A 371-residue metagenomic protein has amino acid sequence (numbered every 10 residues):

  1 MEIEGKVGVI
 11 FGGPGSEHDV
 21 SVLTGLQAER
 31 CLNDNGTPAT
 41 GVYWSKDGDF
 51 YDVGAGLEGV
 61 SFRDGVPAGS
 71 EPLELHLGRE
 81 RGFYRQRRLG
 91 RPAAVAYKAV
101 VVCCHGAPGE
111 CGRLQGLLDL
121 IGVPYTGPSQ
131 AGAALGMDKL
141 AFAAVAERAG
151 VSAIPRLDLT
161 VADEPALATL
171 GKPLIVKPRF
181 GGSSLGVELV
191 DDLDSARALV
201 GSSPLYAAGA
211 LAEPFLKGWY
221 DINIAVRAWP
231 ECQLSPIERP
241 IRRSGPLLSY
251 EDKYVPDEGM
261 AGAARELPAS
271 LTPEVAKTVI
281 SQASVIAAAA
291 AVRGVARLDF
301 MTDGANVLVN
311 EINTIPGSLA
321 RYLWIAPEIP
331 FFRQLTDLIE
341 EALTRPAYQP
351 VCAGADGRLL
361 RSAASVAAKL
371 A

Functional and structural regions predicted by a protein language model:
M1-T126, Q130-A131, L135-A141, T160-A166 (+3 more regions): ATP-binding N-terminal substructure of ATP-dependent carboxylate-amine bond-forming enzymes
E2-F11, G15-D19, L23-L26, G90 (+3 more regions): Active-site nucleotide/adenylate-binding loops and adjacent lid/helix of ATP-dependent enzymes
E2-G5, F11-P14, T272-A371: ATP-dependent carboxylate activation and anion-phosphoryl transfer catalytic cores that bind Mg-ATP to form
P38, P124, S152, G209 (+1 more regions): Residue-level detector of anion-binding/catalytic polar loops
G41, E74, N223-A225, D299-M301: Short, surface-exposed charged micro-motifs
G56-V60, A144-E147, L193, W229-P230: Short, hinge-like loop/turn segments at secondary-structure boundaries
D191-E274, T302-L308: Phosphate-binding site of ATP-dependent enzymes
